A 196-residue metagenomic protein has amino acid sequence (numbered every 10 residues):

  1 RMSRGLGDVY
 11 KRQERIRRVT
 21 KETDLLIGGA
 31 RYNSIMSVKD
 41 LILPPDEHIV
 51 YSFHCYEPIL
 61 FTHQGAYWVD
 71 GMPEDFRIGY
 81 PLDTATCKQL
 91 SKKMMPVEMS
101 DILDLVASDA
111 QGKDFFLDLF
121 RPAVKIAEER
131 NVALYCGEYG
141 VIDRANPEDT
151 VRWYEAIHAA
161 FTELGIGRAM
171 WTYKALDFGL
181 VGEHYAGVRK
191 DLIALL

Functional and structural regions predicted by a protein language model:
R1-Y10: Single conserved hydrophobic/aromatic residue that forms the stacking wall/gate of nucleotide- or nucleobase-binding
L6, I27, C136-Y139: Short glycine-rich loop/turn motifs that provide flexible caps or phosphate-binding loops at active sites
D8, N33, D149, W153: Short, glycine/acidic-rich beta->alpha junctions
K11, R15-V19, A160-L164: Structured segments of extracytoplasmic/periplasmic soluble domains in secreted or envelope-associated proteins
E14-S34, W171-Y173: Aromatic-lined carbohydrate-recognition surfaces of secreted/lumenal glycan-active proteins
N33-I35, I142-D143: Active-site environment of divalent metal-dependent phosphoester hydrolases
D40-L196: Substrate-binding clefts and catalytic carboxylate motifs of secreted carbohydrate-active enzymes
